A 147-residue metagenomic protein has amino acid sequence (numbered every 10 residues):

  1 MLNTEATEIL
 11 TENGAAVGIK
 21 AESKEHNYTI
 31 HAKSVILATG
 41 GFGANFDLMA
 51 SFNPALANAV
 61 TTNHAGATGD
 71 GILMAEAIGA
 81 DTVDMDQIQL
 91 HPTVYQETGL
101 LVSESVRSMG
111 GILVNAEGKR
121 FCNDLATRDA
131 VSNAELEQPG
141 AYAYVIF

Functional and structural regions predicted by a protein language model:
M1-T7, I30: A conserved beta-strand/loop element that lines the FAD pocket in flavoprotein oxidoreductases
L2, G14, E104-V106: Short solvent-exposed loop/turn micro-motifs enriched in small/polar/acidic residues
E5, G18, G110: Conserved beta-strand and immediately adjacent loop positions that scaffold enzyme active sites
E8, F42-G43, R120: Glycine-rich nucleotide phosphate-binding loop and flanking beta-alpha elements of Rossmann-like dinucleotide-binding
I9-A15, V94-G99: Short secondary-structure transition/capping segments
L10-T29, V35: Conserved beta-strand-loop-beta-strand element in the redox core of flavoprotein oxidoreductases
S23, I30-Y95, G99-L100: Glycine-rich loop(s) and the adjacent beta-strand/alpha-helix scaffold that form part
T68, I72-F147: An anion/pyrophosphate-binding glycine-rich loop and adjacent beta-alpha core in soluble alpha-beta enzymes
